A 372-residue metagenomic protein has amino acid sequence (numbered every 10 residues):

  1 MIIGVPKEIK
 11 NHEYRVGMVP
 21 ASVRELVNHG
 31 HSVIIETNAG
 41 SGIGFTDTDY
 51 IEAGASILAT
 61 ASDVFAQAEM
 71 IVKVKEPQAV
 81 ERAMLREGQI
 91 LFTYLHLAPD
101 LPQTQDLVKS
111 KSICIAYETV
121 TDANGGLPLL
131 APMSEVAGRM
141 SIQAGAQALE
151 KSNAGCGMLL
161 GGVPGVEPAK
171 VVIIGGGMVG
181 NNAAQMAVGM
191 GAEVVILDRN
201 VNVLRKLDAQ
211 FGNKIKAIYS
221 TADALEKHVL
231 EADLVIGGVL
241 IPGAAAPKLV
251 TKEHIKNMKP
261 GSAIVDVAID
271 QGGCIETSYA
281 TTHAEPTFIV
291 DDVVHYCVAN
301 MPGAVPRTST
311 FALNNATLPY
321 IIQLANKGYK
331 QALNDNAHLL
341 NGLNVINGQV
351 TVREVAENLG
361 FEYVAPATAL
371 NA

Functional and structural regions predicted by a protein language model:
I2, E8, A79-A169, V298-N300: Glycine/serine-rich phosphate-binding loop and adjoining beta1-alpha1 elements at the start of nucleotide-handling
I2-D106, S110: An N-terminal-biased, well-structured beta-alpha scaffold segment characteristic of Rossmann-like dinucleotide-binding
P6-K7, N11-G44, S152-L240, T287: Glycine-rich phosphate/diphosphate-binding loop of Rossmann-like nucleotide-binding domains
E69, K75-E76, L95-H96, T221 (+3 more regions): Short glycine-/small-residue-rich Rossmann-like dinucleotide-binding loops
E76, V136, G177-V179: Residue-level detector of alpha-helix initiation sites
E118-L159, I269, C274-A372: Adenosine-phosphate binding glycine-rich loop
A209-D291: Rossmann-like adenosine-cofactor binding region
